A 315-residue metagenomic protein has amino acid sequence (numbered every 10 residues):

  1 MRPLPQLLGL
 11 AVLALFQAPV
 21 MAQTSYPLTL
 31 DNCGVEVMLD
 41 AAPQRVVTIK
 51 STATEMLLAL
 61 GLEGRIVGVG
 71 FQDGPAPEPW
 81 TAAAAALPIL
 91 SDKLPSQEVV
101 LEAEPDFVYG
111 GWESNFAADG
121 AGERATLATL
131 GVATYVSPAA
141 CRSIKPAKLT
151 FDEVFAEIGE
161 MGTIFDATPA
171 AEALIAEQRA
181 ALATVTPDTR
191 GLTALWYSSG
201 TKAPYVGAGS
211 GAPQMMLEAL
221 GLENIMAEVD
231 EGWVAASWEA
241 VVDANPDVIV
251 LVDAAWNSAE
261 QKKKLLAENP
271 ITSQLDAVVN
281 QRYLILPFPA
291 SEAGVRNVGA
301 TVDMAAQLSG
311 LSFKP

Functional and structural regions predicted by a protein language model:
P3-E55, E160-Y197, Q307-P315: Bacterial Sec-exported substrate-binding components of ABC uptake systems
L30-G34, P88-E98, A118, V229-W238: Short helix-initiation/N-cap motifs at beta->coil->alpha
R45-F116, L222-I225: A short, structured surface patch at a secondary-structure boundary
T52-E55, Q72-P75, F107-V108, E113-A117 (+5 more regions): Solvent-exposed loop/turn segments at secondary-structure junctions within structured extracellular/periplasmic domains
D73-A76, V206-W233, F288: Alpha-helical, coiled-coil/dimerization segments enriched in small aliphatic residues
S96-G110, W238-A254: Proline-aspartate-enriched helix->loop->beta-strand connector
S114-G122, V132-E160, G191-A212, E260: Extracytoplasmic ligand-binding site segments that recognize negatively charged/polar headgroups
K148-G159, T163, V248-P315: Structured C-terminal subdomain patch of bacterial secreted/periplasmic proteins
